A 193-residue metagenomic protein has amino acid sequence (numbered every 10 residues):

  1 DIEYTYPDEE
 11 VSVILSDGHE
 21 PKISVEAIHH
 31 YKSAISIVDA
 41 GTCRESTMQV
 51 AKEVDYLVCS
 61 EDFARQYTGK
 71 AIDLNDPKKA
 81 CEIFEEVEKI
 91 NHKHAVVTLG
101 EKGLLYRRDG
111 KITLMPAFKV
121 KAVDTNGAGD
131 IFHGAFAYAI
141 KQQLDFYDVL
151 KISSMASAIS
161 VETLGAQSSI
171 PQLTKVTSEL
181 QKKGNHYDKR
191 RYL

Functional and structural regions predicted by a protein language model:
D1-E3, E53-D55, A166-P171: Short, exposed beta-strand "edge-strand" segments with a Pro/Gly-rich flavor and a Y/T-containing core
I2-E10: Short amphipathic alpha-helix with an adjacent loop that forms part of the alpha/beta core around
Y4, S36-G41, I131-A135: Short, mixed-charge, low-aromatic patches
Y4, T47, A122: Acidic, amphipathic alpha-helical patches
P7-D8, H29, E88, V97: Generic structural signal for beta-strand residues in well-ordered domains
D8, M48-A51, K89, Q143: Alpha-helix termination/capping residues and helix-transition junctions
V11-K78, G103-L104: Conserved beta-alpha-beta core of the PfkB/ribokinase-like small-molecule kinase fold
K70-A71, N75-L193: Conserved phosphate-binding/catalytic region of the ribokinase-like
